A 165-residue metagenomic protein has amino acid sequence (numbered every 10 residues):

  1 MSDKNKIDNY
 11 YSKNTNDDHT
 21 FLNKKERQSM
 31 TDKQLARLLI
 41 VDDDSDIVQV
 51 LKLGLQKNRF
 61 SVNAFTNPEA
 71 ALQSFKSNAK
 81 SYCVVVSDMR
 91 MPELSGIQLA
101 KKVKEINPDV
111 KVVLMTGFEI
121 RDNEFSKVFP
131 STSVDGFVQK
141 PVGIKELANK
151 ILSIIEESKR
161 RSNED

Functional and structural regions predicted by a protein language model:
M1-L39, K52, G143-D165: Non-catalytic signal-transmission and effector/linker regions of two-component phosphorelay proteins
Q49-K57: Charged docking surfaces used in two-component/phosphorelay signaling
R59-T66, S74: Short hydrophobic/Thr-rich beta-strand motif most characteristic of the beta2 strand and flanking loop of CheY-like
T66-A70, S95-L99: Acidic catalytic/metal-coordinating carboxylates
D88: Active-site residues of response regulator receiver
M91: Receiver (REC) domain active-site loop signature in two-component systems and cognate sites in sensor histidine kinases
Q98, E119-G136, K145, N149: Alpha4 helix (beta4-alpha4-beta5 surface) of REC/receiver domains from two-component response regulators
M115-G117: Hydrophobic/aromatic residues positioned on beta-strands within the core alpha/beta folds
